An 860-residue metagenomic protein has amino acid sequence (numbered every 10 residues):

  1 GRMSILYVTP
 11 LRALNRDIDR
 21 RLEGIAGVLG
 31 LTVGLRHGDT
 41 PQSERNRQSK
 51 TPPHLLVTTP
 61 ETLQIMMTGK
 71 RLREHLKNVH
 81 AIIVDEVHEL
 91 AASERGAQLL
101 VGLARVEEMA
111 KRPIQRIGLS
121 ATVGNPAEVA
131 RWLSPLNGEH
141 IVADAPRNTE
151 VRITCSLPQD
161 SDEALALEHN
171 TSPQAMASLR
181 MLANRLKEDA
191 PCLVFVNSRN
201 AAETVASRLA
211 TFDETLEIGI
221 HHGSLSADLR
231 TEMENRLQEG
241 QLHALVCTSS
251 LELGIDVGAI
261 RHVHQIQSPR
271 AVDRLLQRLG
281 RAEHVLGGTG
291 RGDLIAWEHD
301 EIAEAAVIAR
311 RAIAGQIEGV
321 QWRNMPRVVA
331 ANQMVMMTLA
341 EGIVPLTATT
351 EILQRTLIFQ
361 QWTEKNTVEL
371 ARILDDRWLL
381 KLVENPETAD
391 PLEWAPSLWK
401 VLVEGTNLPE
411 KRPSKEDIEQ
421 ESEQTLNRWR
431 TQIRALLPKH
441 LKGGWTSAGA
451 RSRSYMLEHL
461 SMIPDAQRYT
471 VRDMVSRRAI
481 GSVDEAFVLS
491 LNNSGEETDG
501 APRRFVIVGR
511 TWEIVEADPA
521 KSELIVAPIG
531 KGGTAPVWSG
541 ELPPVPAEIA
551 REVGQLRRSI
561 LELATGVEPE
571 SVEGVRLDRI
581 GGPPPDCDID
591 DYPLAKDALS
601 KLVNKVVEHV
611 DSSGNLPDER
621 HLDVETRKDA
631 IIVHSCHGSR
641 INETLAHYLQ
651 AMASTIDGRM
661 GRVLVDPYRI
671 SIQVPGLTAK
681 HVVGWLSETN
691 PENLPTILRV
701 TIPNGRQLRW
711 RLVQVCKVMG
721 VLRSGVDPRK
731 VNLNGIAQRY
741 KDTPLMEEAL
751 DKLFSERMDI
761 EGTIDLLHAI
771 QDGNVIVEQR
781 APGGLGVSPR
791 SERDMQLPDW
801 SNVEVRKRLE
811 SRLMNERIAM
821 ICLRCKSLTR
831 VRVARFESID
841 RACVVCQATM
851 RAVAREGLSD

Functional and structural regions predicted by a protein language model:
G1-E341, L346-R412, I418, T431 (+1 more regions): Helicase motor core with emphasis on the C-terminal RecA-like subdomain
A303-M336, G533, S613-A630, C636-T644: Short, amphipathic alpha-helical interface elements at domain boundaries that mediate macromolecular binding
T350-L353, L357-R468, P536-V537, P544-D860: Extended, highly charged accessory segments
Q420, V483-V506: Short coil-to-beta transition motif at edge beta-strands of beta-rich domains
N427, G443-G444, D518-V537: Short, solvent-exposed secondary-structure boundary/capping segments
I463-S482: Short, basic/aromatic beta-hairpin or loop at an interaction surface
R510-A517: Short beta-strand-centered aromatic/proline hotspots
